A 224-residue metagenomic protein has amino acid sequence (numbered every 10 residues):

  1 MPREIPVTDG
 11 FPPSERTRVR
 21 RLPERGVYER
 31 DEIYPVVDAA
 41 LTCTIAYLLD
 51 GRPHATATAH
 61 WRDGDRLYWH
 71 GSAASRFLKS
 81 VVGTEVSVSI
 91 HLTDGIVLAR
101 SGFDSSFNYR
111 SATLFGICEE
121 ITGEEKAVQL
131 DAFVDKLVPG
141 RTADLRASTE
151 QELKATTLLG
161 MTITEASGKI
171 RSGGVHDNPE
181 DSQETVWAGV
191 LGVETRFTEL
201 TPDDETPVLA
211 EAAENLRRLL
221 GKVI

Functional and structural regions predicted by a protein language model:
M1-T17, E125-I224: C-terminal edge-of-domain segments
R3-T8, A73-A132, K136: Short, structured beta-strand-loop surface elements
G10-Y68: An N-terminal domain-cap segment
Y34, G102-D104, S148-Q151: A generic local secondary-structure boundary/capping motif
L41, D65, V82-V86, R110-L114 (+2 more regions): A generic structural signal for short beta-strands and their flanking turns/coil linkers
G64-R66, I117-T122, S167: A generic structural motif
R66-Y68, S87, K169: General beta-strand recognition
L67-G71, L159-G160: A generic structural motif
